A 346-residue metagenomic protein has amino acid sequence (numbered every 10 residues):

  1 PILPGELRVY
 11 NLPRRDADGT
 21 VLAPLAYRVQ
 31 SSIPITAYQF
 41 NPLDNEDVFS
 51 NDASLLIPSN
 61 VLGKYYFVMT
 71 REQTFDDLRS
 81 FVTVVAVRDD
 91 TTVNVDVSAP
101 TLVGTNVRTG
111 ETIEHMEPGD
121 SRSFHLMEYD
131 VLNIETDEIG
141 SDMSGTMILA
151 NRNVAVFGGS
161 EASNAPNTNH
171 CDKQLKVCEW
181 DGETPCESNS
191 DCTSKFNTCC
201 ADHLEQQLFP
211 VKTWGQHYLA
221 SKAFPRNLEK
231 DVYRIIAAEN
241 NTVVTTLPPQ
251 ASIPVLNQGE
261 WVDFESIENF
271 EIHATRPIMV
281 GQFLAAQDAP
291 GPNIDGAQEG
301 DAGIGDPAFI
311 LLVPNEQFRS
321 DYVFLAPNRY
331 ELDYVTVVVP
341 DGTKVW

Functional and structural regions predicted by a protein language model:
P1-G145, L149-D172, F196-W346: Conserved functional hotspot residues at active sites or interaction interfaces
C171-N197: Extracellular/cell-surface secretome signature
